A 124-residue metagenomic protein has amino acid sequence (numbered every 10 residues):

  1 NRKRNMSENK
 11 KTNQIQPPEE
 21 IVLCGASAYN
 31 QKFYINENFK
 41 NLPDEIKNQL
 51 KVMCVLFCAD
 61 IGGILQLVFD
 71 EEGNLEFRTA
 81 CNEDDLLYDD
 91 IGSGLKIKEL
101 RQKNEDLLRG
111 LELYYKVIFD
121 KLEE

Functional and structural regions predicted by a protein language model:
N1-N5: Short, Lys/Arg-enriched N-terminal segments with co-localized hydrophobic residues within the first ~10-30 amino acids
M6-S7, G92: Alpha-helix capping and helix-coil boundary motifs
N9-D60: Negatively charged, low-complexity tracts enriched in Asp/Glu with abundant Ser/Thr
C58-Y115: Amphipathic protein-protein interaction modules
L113-K116, D120-E123: Charged/polar positions within long, soluble alpha-helices
